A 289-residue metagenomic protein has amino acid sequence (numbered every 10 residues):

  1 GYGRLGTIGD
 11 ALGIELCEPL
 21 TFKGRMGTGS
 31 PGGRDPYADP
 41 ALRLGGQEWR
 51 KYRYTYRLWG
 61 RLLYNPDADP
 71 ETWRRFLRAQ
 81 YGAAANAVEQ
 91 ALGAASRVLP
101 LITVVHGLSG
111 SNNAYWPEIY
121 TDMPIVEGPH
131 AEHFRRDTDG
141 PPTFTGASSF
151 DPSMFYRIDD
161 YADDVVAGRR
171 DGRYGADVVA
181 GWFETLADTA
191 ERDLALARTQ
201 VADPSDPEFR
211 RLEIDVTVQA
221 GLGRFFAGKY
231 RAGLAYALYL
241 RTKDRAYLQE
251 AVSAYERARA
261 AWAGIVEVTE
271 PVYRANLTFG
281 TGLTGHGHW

Functional and structural regions predicted by a protein language model:
G1-G13, R257: Catalytic-core region of carbohydrate-active enzymes that cleave or remodel glycosidic bonds
E18-H286: C-terminal non-catalytic alpha-helical accessory regions
